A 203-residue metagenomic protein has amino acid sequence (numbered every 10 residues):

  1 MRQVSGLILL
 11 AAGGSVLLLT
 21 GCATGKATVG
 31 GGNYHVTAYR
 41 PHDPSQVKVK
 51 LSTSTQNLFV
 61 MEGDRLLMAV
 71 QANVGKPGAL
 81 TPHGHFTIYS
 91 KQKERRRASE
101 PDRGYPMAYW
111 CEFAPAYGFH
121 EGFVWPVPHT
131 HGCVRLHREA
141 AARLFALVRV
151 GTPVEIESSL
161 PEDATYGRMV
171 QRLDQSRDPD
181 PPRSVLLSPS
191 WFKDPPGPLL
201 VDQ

Functional and structural regions predicted by a protein language model:
M1-A11: Bacterial N-terminal signal peptides that target proteins for export
A12-S15, A23-T24: Intrinsic disorder/low-complexity segments in short proteins, especially the signal peptide and propeptide regions
S15-V16, P126: Residue-level signal for mature regions of secreted extracellular proteins and peptides
C22, A27-V29, L80-H85, Q92-Q203: Exported/periplasmic cell-wall-interacting domains
C22-G78, P198: Cell wall/extracellular polymer interaction/catalysis modules
S52-S54, N73-G75, Y89, A114 (+1 more regions): A structural detector for beta-sheet-dominated domains
N57-F59, T87, G118: General beta-strand recognition
